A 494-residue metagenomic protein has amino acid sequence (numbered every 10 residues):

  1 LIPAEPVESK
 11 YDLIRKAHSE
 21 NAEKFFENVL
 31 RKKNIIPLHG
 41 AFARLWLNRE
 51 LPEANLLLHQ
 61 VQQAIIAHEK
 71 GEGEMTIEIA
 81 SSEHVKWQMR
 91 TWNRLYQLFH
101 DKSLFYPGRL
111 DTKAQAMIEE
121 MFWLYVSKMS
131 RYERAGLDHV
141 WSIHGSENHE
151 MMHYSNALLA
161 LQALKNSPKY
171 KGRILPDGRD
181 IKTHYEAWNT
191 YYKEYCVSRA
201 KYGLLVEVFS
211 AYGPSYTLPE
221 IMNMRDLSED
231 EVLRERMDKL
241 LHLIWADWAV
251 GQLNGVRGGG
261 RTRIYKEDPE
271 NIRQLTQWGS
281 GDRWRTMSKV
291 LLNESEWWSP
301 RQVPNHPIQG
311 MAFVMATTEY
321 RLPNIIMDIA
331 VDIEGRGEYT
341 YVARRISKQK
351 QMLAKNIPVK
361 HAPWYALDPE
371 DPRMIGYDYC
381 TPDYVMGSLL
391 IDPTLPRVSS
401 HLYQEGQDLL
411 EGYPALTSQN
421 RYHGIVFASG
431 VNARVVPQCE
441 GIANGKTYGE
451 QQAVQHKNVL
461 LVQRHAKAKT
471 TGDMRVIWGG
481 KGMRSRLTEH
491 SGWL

Functional and structural regions predicted by a protein language model:
L1-M152, N156, K165-N166, L175-K193 (+2 more regions): Ser/Thr/Asn(+Pro)-rich, low-complexity disordered segments
H149, D180, H184, F209-Y216 (+2 more regions): Short, contiguous, pocket-lining structural segments that sit at or immediately flank catalytic/ligand-binding sites
A157, S215-S228: Alpha-helical scaffold elements that line and support the substrate/ligand-binding pocket of soluble hydrolases
S167-L175, M224-R236: Inter-helical turn/loop segments and adjacent helix faces that build the functional surface of alpha-helical bundle
V197-S198, Y202: A cross-kingdom feature marking solvent-exposed beta-strand/loop segments within repeated, beta-rich binding/scaffold
L204-V208: Active-site lumenal/periplasmic loops and adjacent helix-entry segments of GT-C-fold, multi-pass membrane
M222, E231-Q309: Extended amphipathic alpha-helical segments with heptad-repeat/coiled-coil character used for oligomerization, fusion
